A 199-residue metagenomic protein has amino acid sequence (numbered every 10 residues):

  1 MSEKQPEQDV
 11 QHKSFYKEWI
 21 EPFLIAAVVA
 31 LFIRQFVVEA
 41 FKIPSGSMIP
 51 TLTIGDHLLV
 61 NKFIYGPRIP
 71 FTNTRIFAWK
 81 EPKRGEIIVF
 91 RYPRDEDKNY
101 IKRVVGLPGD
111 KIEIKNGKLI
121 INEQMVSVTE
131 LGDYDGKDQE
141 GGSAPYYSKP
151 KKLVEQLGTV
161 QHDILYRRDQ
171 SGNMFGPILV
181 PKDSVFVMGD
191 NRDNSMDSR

Functional and structural regions predicted by a protein language model:
S2-K17, F32, F36-V37, F41-K42 (+1 more regions): Soluble "head" domains of membrane/secretory-pathway proteins
